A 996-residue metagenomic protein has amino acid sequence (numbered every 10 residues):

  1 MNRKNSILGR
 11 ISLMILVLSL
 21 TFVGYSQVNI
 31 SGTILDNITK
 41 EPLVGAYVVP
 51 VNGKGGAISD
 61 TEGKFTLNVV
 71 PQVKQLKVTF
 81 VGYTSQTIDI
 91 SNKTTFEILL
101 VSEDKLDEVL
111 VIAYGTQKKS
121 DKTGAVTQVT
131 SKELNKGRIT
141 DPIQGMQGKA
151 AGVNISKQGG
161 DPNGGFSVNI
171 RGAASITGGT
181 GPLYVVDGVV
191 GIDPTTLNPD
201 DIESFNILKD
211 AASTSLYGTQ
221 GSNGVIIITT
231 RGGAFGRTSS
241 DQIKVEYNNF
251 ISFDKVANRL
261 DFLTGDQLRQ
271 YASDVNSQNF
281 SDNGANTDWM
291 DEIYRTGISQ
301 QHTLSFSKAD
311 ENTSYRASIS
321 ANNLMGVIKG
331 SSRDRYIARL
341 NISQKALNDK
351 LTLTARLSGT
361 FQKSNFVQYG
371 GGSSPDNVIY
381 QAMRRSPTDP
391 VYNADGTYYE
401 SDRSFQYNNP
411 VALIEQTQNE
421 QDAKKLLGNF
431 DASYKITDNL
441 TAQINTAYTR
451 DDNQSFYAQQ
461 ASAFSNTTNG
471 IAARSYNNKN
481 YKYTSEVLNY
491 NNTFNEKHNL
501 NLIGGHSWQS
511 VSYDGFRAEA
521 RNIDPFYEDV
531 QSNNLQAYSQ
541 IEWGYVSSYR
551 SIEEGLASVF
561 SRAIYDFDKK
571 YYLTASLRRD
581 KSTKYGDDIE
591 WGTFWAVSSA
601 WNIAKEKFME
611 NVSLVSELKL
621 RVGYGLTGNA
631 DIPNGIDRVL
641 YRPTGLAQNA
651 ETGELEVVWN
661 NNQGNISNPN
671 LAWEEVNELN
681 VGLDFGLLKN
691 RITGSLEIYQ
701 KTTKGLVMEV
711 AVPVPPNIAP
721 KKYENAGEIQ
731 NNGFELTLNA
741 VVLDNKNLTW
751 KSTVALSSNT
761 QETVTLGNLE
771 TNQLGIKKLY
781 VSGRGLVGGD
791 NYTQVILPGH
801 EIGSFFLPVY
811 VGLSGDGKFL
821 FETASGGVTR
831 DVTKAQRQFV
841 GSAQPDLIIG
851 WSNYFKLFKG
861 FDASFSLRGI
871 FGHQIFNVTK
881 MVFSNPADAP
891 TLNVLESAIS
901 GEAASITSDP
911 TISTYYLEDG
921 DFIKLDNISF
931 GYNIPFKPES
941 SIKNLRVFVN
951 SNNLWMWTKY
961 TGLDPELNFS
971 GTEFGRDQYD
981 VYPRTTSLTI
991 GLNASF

Functional and structural regions predicted by a protein language model:
M1-L340, K345-A346, L351-A355, T360 (+9 more regions): Short, small/polar-rich motifs associated with maturation and membrane association, primarily at protein termini
D36, V48, V78, Y184 (+4 more regions): Short aromatic-centered micro-motifs
L134, T180-G181, D187, Q270-Y271 (+9 more regions): Extracellular/periplasmic, surface-exposed regions of secreted and cell-surface proteins
I143-Q147, Y723-Q730, N772-F805, K834 (+3 more regions): C-terminal extracellular loops and terminal segments of Gram-negative outer membrane beta-barrel proteins
N258-M290, Q381-I414, E528-I552, G645-I666 (+2 more regions): Flexible glycine-rich, low-complexity coil/linker segments exposed to the extracellular/periplasmic environment
R562-I564, K751, A755, S804-G815 (+4 more regions): Exposed, low-structure sequence patches enriched in small/polar residues
S804, R868-L954: Extracytoplasmic gating/loop element in the C-terminal half of outer-membrane beta-barrel translocons and assembly
S842-F876: Glycine-rich, aromatic-lined ligand/substrate-binding cores of catalytic and carbohydrate-binding domains
